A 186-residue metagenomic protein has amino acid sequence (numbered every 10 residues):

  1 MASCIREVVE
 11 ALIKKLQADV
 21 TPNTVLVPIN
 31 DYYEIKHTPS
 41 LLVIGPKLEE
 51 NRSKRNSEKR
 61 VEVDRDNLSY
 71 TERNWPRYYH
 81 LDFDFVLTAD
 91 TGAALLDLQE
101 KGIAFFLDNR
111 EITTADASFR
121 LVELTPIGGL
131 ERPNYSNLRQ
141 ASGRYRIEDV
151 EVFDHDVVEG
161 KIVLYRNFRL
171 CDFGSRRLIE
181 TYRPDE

Functional and structural regions predicted by a protein language model:
M1-E7, Q17, K54, Y70-E72 (+1 more regions): Compositionally biased, intrinsically disordered low-complexity segments enriched in polar/Pro/Gly and often Gln
M1-V63: Small/polar-rich, solvent-exposed N-terminal microdomains that initiate assembly or binding
A18, L96-Q99, I103-I162, L170-D172: Acidic-leaning, charged glycine-interspersed low-complexity segments
N30-Y32, Y70-W75, I127-Y135: Catalytic micro-motifs at enzyme active sites that drive phosphoryl/nucleotidyl and oxygen chemistry
H37-P39, R77-F83, R139-A141: Residues at beta-strand starts and edge strands
K47, S57-L87: Active-site-adjacent structural patch at catalytic or cofactor/ligand-binding sites
K47, T91, I147-E151: Non-catalytic surface loops within mature trypsin-like serine protease
F85-L95: A generic structural motif
